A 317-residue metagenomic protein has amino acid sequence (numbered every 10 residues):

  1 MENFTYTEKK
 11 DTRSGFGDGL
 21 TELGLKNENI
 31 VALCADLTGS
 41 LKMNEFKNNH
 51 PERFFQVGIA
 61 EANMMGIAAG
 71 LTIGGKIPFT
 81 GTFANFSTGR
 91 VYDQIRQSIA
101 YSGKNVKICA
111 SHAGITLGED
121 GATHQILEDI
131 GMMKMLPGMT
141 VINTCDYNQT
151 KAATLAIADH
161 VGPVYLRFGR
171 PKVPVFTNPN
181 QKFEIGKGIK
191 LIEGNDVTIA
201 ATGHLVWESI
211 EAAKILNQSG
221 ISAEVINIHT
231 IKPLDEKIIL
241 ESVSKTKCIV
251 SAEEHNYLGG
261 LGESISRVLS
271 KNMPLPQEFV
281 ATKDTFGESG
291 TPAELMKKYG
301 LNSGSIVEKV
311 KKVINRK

Functional and structural regions predicted by a protein language model:
M1-R167, K172: Thiamine diphosphate
E2, R13-G15, K26-N29, G39-N48 (+2 more regions): Thiamine diphosphate
